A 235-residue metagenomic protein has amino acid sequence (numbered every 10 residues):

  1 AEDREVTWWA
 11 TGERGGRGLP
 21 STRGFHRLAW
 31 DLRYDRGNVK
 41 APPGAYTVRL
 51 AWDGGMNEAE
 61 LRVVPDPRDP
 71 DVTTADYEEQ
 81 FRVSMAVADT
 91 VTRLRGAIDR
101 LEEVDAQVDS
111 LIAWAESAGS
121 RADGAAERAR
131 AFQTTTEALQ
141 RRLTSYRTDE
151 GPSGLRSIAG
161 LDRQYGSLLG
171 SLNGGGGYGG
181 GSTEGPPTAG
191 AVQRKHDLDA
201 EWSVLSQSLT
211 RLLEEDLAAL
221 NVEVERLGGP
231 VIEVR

Functional and structural regions predicted by a protein language model:
E2-K40: Glycine-centered tight-turn motifs at strand-turn-strand junctions
L19-P20, V87, L94, A122: Hydrophobic alpha-helical scaffolding
R36-G37, A51-A59: Short acidic/polar inter-strand loop motif in beta-rich domains
W52, L61, R93-R235: Mature extracytoplasmic or organellar-lumen-exposed domains after removal of signal/transit peptides
E58-R93: Low-complexity, Pro/Ser/Thr- and charge-rich linker/hinge segments at domain boundaries
